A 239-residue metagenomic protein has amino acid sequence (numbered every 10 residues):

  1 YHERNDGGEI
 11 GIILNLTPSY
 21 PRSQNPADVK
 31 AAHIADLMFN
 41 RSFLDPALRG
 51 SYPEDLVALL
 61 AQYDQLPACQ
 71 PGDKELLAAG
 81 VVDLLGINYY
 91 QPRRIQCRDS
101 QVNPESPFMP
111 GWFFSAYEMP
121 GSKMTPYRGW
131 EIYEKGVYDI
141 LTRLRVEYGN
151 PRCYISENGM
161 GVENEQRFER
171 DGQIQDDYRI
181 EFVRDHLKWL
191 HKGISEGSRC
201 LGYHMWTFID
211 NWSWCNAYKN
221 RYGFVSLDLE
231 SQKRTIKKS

Functional and structural regions predicted by a protein language model:
Y1-S239: Active-site region of glycoside hydrolase catalytic domains
